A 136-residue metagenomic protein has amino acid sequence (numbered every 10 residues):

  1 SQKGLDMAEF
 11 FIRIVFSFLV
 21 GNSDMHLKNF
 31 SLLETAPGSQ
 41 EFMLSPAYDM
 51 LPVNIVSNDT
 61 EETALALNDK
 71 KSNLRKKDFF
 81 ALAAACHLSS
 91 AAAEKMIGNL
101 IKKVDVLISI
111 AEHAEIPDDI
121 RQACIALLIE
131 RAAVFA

Functional and structural regions predicted by a protein language model:
S1-L27, S31-A136: Anionic ligand-binding catalytic core segments
